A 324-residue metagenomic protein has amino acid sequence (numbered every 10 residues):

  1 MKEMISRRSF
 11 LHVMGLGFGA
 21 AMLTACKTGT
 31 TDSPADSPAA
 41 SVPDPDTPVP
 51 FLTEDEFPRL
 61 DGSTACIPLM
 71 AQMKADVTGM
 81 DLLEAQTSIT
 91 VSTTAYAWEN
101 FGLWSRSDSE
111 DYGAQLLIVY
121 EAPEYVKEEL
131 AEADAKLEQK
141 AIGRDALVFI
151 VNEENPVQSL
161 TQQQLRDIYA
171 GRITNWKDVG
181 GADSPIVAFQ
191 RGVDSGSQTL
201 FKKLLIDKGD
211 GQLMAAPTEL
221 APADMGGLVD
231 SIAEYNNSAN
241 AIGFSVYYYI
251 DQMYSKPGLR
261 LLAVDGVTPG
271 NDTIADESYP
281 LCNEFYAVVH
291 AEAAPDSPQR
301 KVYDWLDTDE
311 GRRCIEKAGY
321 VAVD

Functional and structural regions predicted by a protein language model:
M1-K2, R7, V49, V119: Intrinsically disordered, low-complexity regions
K2-F18: N-terminal secretory signal peptides and thylakoid transit peptides that target proteins across membranes
S9-H12, D36, A40: Intrinsically disordered, low-complexity serine/threonine-rich segments
T24-A25: C-terminal motif of bacterial Sec signal peptides marking the signal peptidase cleavage site
G29-P34: Bacterial Sec signal peptide processing site at the extreme N-terminus
P38-D324: Exported/periplasmic ABC-transporter solute-binding proteins
